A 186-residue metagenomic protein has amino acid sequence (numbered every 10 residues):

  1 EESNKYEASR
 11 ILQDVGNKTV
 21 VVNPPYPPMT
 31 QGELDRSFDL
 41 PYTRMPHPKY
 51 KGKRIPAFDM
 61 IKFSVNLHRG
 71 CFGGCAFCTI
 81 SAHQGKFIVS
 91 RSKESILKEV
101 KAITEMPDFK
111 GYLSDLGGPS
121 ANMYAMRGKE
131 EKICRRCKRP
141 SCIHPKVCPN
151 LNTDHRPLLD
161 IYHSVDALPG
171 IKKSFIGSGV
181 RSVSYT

Functional and structural regions predicted by a protein language model:
E1-I61: Flexible, acidic/Gly-rich N-terminal and inter-domain linker regions that tether and position cofactor-handling modules
K51-T79, Y112: N-terminal pre-triad scaffold of radical SAM enzymes
A82, R127-S141, P149: Short secondary-structure boundary/capping segments
A82-Y112, H163-S164, L168: Conserved alpha-helical substructure of the radical SAM core
K93-V100, S141-H163: Phosphate/diphosphate-binding loops
T104-R135: Terminal amphipathic helices with adjacent charged low-complexity linkers/tails
Y112, K173-F175: Structural preference for beta-strand elements that scaffold enzyme active sites
Y185-T186: Conserved small/polar residues in nucleotide/adenosyl-binding loops
